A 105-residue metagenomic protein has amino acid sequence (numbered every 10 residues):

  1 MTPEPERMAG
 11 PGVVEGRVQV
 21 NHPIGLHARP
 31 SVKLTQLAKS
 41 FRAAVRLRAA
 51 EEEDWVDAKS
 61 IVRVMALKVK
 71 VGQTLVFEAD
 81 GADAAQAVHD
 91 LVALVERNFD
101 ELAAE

Functional and structural regions predicted by a protein language model:
T2-V13, V71-A79, D83-E105: C-terminal binding/interaction regions
E6-R7, G16-R17, K33-L34, R63: Short hydrophobic/aromatic-rich motifs at helix boundaries and adjacent loops
P11-H22: Short amphipathic
L26-A28, V32-Q36, F41-R42, R46-D90: Amphipathic, hydrophobic secondary-structure cores in small proteins
